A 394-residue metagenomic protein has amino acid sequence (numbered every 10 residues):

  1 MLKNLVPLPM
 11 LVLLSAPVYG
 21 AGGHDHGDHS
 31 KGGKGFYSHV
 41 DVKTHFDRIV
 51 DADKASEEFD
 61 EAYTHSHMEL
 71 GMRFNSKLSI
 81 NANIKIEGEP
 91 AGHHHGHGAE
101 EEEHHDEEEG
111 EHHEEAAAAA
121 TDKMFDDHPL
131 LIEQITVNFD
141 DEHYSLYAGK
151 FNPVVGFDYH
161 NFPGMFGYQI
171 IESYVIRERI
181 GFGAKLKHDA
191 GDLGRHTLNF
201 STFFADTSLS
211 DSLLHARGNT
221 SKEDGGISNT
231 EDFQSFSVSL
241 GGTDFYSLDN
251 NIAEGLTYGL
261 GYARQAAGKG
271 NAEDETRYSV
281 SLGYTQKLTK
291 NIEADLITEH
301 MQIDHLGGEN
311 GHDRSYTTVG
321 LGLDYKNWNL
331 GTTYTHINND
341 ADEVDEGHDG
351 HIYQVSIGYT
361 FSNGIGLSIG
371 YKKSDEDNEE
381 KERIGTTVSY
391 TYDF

Functional and structural regions predicted by a protein language model:
D28-D51: Transmembrane beta-strand segments of Gram-negative outer membrane beta-barrel proteins
T44-A52, I84-P90, D141-H143, K150-V154 (+10 more regions): Transmembrane beta-strands of outer-membrane beta-barrel pores
E57-S66, H128-E133, D140, I176-F182 (+5 more regions): Residues that define the transmembrane beta-barrel architecture of outer-membrane proteins
Y63-S208: Outer membrane beta-barrel
S76-A82, H143-Y147, G191-L198, Y246-Y258 (+4 more regions): Repeated loop/turn-to-beta-strand initiation elements of outer-membrane beta-barrel proteins
I171-S247, N251: Aromatic- and glycine-enriched pocket-lining scaffold segments that form the walls of small-molecule binding clefts
F233-G347, H351-I352: Detector for outer-membrane/organellar transmembrane beta-barrel domains, recognizing the amphipathic beta-strand
Y359, K381-F394: Outer-membrane beta-barrel "beta-signal"
